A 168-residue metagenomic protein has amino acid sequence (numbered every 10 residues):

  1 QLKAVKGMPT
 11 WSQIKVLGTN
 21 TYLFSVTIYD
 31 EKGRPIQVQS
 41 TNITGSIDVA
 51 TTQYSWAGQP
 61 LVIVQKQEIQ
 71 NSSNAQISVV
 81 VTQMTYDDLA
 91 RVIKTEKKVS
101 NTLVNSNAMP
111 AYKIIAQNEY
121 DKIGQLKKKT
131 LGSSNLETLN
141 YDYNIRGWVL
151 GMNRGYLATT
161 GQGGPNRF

Functional and structural regions predicted by a protein language model:
Q1-F168: Beta-strand elements of repeat-based all-beta scaffolds
